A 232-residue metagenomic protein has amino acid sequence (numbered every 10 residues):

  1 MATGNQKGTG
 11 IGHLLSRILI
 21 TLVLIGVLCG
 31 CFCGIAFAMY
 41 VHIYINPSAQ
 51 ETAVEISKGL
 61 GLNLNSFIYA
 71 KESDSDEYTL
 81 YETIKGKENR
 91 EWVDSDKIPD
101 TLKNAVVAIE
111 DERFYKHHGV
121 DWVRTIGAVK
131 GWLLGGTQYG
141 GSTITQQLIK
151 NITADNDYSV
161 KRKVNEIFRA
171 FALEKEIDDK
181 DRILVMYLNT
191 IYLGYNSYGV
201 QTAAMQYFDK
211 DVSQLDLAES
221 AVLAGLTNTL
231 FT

Functional and structural regions predicted by a protein language model:
A2-T232: Juxtamembrane regions of bacterial inner-membrane/periplasmic proteins, predominantly the peptidoglycan biogenesis
